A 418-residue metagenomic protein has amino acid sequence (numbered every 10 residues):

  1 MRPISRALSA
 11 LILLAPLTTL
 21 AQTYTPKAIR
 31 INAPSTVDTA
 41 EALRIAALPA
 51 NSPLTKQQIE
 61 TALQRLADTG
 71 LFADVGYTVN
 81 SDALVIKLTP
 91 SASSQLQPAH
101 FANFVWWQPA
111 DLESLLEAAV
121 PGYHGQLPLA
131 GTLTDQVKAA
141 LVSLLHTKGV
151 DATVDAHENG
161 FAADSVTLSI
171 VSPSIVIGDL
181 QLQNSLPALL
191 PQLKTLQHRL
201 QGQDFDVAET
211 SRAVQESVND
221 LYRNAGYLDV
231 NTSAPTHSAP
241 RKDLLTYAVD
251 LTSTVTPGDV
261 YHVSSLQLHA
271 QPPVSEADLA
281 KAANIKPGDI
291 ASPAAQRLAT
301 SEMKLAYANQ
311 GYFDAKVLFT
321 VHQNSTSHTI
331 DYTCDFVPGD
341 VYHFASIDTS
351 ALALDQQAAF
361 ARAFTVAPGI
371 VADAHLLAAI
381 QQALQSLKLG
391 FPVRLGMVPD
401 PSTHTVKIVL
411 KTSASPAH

Functional and structural regions predicted by a protein language model:
M1-S9: Bacterial N-terminal signal peptides that target proteins for export
P16-T18: N-terminal signal peptide c-region/cleavage motif recognized by signal peptidases
T23-H418: Interaction-mediating elements
